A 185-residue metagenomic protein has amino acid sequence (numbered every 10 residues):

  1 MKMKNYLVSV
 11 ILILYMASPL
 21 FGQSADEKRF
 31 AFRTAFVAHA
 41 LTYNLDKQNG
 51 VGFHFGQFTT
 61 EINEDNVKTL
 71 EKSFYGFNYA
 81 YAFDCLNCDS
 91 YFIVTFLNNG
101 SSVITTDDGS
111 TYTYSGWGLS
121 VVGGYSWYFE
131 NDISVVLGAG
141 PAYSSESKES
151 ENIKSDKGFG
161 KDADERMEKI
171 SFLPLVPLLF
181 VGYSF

Functional and structural regions predicted by a protein language model:
M1-E27: Cleavable N-terminal export/targeting peptides
G22-F77, F180-F185: Short glycine/proline- and aromatic-enriched beta-strand/turn motifs that initiate or cap beta-hairpins
K28-F32, N49-F53, D89-T95, L119 (+2 more regions): Transmembrane beta-strands of outer-membrane beta-barrel proteins
F36-A38, F55-E61, Y81-F83, L97-V103 (+3 more regions): Transmembrane beta-strands of outer-membrane beta-barrel pores
D46-Q48, D84-C88, Y128-E130: Outer-membrane beta-barrel channels and translocator barrels
F55-Y75, G100-G116, S144-P174: Extracellular/periplasm-exposed beta-strand and loop segments of Gram-negative cell-envelope proteins, dominated by
Y79-D107, T113: Helix-adjacent hinge/juxtasegments
Y79-F83, S171-F185: Outer-membrane beta-barrel "beta-signal"
